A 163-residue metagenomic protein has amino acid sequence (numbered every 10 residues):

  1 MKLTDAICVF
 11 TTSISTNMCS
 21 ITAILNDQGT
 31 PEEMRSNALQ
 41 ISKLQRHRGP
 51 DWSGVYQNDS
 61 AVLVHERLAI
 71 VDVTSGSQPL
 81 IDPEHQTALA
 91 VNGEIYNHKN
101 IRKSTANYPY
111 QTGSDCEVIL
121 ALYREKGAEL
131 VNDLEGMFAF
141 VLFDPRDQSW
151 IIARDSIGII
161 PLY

Functional and structural regions predicted by a protein language model:
S15-Y163: N-terminus-centric sequence/structural signature that marks the extreme N-terminus and adjacent "lid/interface" module
